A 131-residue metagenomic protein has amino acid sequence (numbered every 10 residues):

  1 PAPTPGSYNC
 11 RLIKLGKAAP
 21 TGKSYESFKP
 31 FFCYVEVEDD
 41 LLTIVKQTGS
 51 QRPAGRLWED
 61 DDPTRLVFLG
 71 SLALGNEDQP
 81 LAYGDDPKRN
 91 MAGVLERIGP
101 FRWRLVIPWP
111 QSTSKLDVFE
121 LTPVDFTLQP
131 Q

Functional and structural regions predicted by a protein language model:
P1-P5: Amphipathic/hydrophobic helical signal segments and adjacent flexible N-terminal regions that mediate secretion
G16-K17, Y25, V35-P100: Contiguous, well-ordered beta-strand patches that form the walls/edges of small beta-barrel/beta-sandwich domains
F28-F32, R52, L116: Short, mixed charged/polar active-site loops that provide acid/base catalysis or chelate metal/phosphate cofactors
Y83-V94, P100-Q131: Edge beta-strand at a domain terminus
